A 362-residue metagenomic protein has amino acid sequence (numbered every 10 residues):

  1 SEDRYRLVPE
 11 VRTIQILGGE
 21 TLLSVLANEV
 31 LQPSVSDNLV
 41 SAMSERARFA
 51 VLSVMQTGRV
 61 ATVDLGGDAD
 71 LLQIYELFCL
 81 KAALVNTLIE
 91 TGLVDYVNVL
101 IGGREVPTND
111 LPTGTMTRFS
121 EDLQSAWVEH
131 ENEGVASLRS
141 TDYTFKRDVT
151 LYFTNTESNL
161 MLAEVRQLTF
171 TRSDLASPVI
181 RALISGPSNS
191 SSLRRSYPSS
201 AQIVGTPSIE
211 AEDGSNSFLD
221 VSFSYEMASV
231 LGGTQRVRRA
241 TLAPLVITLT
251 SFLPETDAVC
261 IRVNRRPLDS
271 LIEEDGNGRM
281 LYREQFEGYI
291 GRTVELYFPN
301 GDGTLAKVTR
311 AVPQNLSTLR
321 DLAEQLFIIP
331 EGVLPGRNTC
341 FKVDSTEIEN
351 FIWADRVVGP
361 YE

Functional and structural regions predicted by a protein language model:
S1-E362: Bimodal "functional hotspot" detector
